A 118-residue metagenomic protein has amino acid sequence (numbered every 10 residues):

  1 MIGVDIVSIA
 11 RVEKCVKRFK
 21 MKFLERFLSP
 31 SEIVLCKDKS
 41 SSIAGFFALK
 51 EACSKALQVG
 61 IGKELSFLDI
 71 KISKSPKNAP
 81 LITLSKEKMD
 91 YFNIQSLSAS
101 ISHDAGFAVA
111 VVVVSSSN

Functional and structural regions predicted by a protein language model:
M1-N118: Core catalytic alpha/beta fold that binds nucleotide/phospho-ligands
